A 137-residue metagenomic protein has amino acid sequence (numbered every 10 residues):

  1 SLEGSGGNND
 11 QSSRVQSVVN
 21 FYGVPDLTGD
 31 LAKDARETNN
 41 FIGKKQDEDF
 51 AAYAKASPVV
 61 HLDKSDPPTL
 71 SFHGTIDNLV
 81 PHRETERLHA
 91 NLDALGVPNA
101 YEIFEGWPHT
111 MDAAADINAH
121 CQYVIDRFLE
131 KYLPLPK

Functional and structural regions predicted by a protein language model:
S1-D34, Y123: Primarily recognizes the serine-hydrolase "nucleophile elbow" in alpha/beta-hydrolase and SGNH/GDSL folds
N8-Q11, V60-D63, L135-P136: Surface-exposed acidic, glycine-flexible loop patches that form ligand/cofactor-binding and adhesion interfaces
S17, P68, P98-A100: Residues at the starts of beta-strands that form the adenosine-phosphate
G23-H61, P67, A94: Mobile cap/lid helix-loop segments that gate and shape the active-site cleft of serine hydrolases
V24, T75, E105: Residue-level signal for short, function-critical loop segments
D26-L27, I76-V80: Acidic catalytic loop of the alpha/beta-hydrolase fold
S65, L70-H73, D77: Short beta-strand/loop motif that positions the catalytic acidic residue of the alpha/beta-hydrolase fold
F72, H82-K137: C-terminal catalytic histidine-bearing segment of alpha/beta-hydrolase fold enzymes
